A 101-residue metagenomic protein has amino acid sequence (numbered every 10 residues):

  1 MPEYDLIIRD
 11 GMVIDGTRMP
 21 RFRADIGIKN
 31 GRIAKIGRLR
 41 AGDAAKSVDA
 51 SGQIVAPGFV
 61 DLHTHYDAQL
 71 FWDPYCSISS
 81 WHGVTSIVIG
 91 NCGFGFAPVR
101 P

Functional and structural regions predicted by a protein language model:
M1-G58: Histidine-rich, glycine-flanked metal-binding segment
D15, D67, F94-P98: Flexible loop/turn segments at secondary-structure boundaries
G16, K29, H65, I89-G90: Acidic/polar N-terminal loop/beta-strand segments that form early-domain functional surfaces
T17, G37, A68-L70, V88: Activation segment
V55-I78: Di-metal (Zn2+ and/or Mg2+/Mn2+) metal-binding site signature of metallo-dependent hydrolases with the MBL/beta-CASP
W72-P101: Divalent-metal coordination cores built from histidine and acidic residues
